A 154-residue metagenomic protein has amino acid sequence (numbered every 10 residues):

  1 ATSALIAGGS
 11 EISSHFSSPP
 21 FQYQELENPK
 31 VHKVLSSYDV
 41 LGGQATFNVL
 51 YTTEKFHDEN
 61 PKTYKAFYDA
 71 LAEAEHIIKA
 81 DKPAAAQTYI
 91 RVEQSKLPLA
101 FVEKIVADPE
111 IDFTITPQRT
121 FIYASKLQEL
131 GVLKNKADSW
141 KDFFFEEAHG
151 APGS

Functional and structural regions predicted by a protein language model:
A1-I90: Pocket-lining segment of extracytoplasmic ligand-binding domains
A4, F113, E147-A151: Short, solvent-exposed polar/charged micro-motifs at secondary-structure junctions
G8-I12, L99-A100, L133-W140: A local structural motif
E25, G43-Q44, A107-D108, F144-E147: Short secondary-structure boundary/hinge segments and terminal tails
S36, T52, D58-E59, F113 (+2 more regions): Generic structural "secondary-structure junction" signal
E54-H57, F121, G153-S154: Short, structured secondary-structure boundary patches
D58-K134: Secondary-structure end/capping motifs
S125-S154: Conserved C-terminal helix/tail region of periplasmic/extracytoplasmic solute-binding proteins
